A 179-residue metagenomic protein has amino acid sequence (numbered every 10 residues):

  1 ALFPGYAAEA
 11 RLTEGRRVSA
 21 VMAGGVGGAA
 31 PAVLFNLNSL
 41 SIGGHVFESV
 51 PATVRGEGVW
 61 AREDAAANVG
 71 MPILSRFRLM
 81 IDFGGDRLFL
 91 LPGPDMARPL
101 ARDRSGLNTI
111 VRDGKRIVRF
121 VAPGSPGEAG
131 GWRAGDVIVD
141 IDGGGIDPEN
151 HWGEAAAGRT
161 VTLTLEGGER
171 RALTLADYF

Functional and structural regions predicted by a protein language model:
A1-F179: Pepsin/retropepsin-fold aspartyl endopeptidases
